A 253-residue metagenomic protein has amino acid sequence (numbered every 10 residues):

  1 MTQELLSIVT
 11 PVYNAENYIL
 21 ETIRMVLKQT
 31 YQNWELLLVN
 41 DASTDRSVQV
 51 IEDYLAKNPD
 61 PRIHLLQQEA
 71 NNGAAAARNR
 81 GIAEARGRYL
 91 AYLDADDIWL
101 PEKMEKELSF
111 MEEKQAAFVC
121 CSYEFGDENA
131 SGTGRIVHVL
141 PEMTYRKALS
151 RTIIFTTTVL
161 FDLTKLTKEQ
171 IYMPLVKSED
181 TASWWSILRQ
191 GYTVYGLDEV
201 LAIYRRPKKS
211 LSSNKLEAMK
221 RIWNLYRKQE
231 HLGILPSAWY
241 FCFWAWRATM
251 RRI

Functional and structural regions predicted by a protein language model:
M1-L27: N-proximal low-complexity "stem/linker" segments adjacent to membrane-targeting elements
Q3-L6, L27-L38, R46, P61-H64: Short loop->beta transition adjacent to catalytic acidic/histidine clusters or analogous donor-positioning motifs
Y18-L20, D45-Y54, I98, E102: Acidic helix N-cap motif at the loop->helix transition within catalytic regions of sugar-transfer enzymes
M25, N40-Q49, A70, D94: A conserved acidic beta->alpha catalytic loop
Q68-A85, K106: Glycine-rich, basic loop-to-helix element that forms the pyrophosphate-binding segment of sugar-nucleotide handling
A83, H138-E217, R221: Conserved nucleotide-sugar donor-binding catalytic segment
L90: Short aromatic/hydrophobic "clamp" motif used to bind/position activated sugar donors
E102-T133: Conserved donor NDP-sugar-binding/catalytic core segment of glycosyltransferases
